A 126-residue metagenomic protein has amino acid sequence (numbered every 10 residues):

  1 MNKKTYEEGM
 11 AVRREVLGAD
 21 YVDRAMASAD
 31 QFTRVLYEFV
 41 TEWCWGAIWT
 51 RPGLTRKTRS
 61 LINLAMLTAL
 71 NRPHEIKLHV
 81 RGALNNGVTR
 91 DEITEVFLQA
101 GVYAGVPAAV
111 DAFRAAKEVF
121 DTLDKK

Functional and structural regions predicted by a protein language model:
M1-K57, N85, V110-K126: Acidic, glycine/proline-rich low-complexity segments that act as flexible tails and inter-domain linkers
E8, V12, C44, L61 (+2 more regions): A general alpha-helix detector
F32, T68, N86, Q99-V106: A short structural micro-motif
L36, P73-H79, A100-A115: Short amphipathic alpha-helical segments at helix boundaries and their inter-helical linkers
V40-C44, L61-T68, V96-G101, A112: Short alpha-helical scaffolding segments that buttress acidic/His motifs in well-ordered protein cores
L61-L64, T68-T94: Mid-chain, well-packed structural core segment of small domains
D91-E95, A108-D111: Residues forming well-ordered secondary-structure scaffolds
